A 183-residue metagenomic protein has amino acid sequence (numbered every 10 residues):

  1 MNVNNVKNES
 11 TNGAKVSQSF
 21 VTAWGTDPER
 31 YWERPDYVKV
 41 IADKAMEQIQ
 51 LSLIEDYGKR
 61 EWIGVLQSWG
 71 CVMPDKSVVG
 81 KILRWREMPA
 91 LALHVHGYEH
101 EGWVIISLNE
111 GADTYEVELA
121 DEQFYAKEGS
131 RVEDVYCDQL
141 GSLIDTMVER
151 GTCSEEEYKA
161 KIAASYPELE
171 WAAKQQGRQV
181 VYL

Functional and structural regions predicted by a protein language model:
V3-E9, R178-L183: Terminal low-complexity, intrinsically disordered regions
N5-Y98: Negatively charged, low-complexity tracts enriched in Asp/Glu with abundant Ser/Thr
L91-L93, I105-L108, T114: Eukaryotic intrinsically disordered, low-complexity regulatory linkers and tails enriched in Ser/Thr/Pro
L93-V95, V117, L140: Generic structural hydrophobic/aromatic packing signal, biased to beta-strands
E99-V104: Short, surface-exposed coil-to-beta transition loops
G111-F124: Short, surface-exposed beta-strand/strand-loop-strand elements in extracellular ectodomains
Y125-K174, Q179-Y182: Polybasic, proline/glycine-rich intrinsically disordered low-complexity segments
